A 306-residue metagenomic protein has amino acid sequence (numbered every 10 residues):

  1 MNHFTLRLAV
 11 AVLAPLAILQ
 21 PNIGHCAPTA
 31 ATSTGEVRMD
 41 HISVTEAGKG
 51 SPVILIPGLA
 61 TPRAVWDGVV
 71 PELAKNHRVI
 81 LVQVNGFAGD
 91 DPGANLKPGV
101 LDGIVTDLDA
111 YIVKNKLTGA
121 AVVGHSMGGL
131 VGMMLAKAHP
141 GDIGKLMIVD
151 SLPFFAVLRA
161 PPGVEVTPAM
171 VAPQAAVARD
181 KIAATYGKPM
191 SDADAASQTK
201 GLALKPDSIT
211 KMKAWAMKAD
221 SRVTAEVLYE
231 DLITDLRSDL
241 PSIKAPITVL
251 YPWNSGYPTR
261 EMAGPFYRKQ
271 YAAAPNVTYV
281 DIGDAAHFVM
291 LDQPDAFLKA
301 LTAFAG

Functional and structural regions predicted by a protein language model:
N2-I54, A74-R78, L117-T118, P275-T278 (+1 more regions): Alpha/beta-hydrolase fold catalytic core
A27, A47, L81-V123, M127: Active-site loop/oxyanion-hole signature of alpha/beta-hydrolase fold enzymes
D40, T45-A94: Conserved HGGG/HGGXW glycine-rich cap/lid loop of the alpha/beta-hydrolase fold
T118-A160: Conserved hydrolase catalytic core segment
L146-T185: Flexible "cap/lid" loop of the alpha/beta hydrolase fold
V157-G163, K181-P241: Conserved alpha/beta-hydrolase catalytic His-Asp/Glu region
P246-A285: Conserved loop-alpha-helix segment in the C-terminal half of the alpha/beta-hydrolase fold that carries the catalytic
A285-P294, L298: Catalytic histidine-centered segment of alpha/beta-hydrolase-like enzymes
